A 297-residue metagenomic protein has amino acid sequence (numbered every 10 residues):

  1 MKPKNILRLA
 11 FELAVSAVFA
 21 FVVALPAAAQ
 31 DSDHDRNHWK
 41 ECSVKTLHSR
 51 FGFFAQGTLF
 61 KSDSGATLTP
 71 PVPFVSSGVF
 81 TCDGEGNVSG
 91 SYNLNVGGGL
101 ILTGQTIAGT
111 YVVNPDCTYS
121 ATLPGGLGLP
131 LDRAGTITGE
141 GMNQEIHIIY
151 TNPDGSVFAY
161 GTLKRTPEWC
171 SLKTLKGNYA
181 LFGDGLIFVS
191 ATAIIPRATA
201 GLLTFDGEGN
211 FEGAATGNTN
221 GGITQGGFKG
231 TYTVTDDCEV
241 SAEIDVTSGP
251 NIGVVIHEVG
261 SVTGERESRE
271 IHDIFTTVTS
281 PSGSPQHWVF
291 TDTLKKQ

Functional and structural regions predicted by a protein language model:
K2-A14: Bacterial N-terminal signal peptides that target proteins for export
E12-V22: Bacterial N-terminal signal peptides
A28-Q297: Mature soluble binding/inhibitory domains
